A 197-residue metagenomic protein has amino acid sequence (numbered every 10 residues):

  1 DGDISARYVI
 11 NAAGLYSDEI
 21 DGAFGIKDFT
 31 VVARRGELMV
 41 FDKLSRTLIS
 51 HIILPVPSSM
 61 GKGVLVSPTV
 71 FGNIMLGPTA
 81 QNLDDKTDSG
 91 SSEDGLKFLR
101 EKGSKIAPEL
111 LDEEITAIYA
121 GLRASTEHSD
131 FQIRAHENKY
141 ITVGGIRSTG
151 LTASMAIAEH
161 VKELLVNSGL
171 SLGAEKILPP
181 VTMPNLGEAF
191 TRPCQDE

Functional and structural regions predicted by a protein language model:
G2-G77, Q81-D94, E101, L110 (+1 more regions): Flavin-dependent oxidoreductases
P55, G61, V70-F71, N82-D196: C-terminal catalytic lobe of FAD-dependent flavoproteins
